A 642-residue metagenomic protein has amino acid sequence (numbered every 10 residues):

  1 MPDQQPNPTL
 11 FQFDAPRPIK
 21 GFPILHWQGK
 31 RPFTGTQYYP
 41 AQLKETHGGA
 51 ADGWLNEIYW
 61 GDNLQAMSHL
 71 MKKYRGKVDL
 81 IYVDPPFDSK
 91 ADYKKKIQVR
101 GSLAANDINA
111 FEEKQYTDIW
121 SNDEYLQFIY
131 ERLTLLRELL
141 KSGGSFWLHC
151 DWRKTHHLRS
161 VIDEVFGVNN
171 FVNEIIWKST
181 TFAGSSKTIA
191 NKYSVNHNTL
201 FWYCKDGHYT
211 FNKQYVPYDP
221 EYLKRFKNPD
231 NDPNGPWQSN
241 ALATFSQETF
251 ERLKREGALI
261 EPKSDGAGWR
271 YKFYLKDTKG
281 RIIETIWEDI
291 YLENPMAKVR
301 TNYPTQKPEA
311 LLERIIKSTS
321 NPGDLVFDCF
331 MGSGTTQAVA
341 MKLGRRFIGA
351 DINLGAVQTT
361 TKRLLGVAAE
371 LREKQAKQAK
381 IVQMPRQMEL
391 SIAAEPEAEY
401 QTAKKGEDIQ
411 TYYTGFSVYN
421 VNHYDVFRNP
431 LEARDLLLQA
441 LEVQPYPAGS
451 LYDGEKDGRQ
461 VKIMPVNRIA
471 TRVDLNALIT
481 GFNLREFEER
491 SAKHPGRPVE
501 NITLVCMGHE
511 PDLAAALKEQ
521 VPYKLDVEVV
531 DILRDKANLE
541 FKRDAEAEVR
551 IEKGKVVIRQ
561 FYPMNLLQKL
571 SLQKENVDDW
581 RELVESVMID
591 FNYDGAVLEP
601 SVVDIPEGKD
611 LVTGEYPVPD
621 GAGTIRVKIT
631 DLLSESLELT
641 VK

Functional and structural regions predicted by a protein language model:
M1-L55, M71, R75, R159-E164 (+4 more regions): Accessory, often C-terminal, charged low-complexity segments
T46-D52, N109-I119, I290-T301: Short glycine/proline-rich turn/loop motifs
W54-N56, Q65-M71, L80: Core alpha/beta nucleotide-donor-binding catalytic domains of modification enzymes
N63-M67, F87-K90: Short acidic, Gly/Ser-rich segments with clustered Asp/Glu that frequently serve as metal-coordination loops in enzyme
Y74-S145, R153, N169, F211-R252 (+1 more regions): SAM-dependent methyltransferase catalytic-core segment centered on the flexible catalytic loop and adjoining short
V78, V83-D88, I129-L133, F146 (+3 more regions): Extended, hydrophobic alpha-helical segments in both membrane/secreted and soluble proteins
E138-L140, H149, V165, T319: Conserved helix-to-beta-strand junction in the class I
K276-K307, L312, D324: Active-site-adjacent "gating/activation" loops or surface patches in catalytic cores
